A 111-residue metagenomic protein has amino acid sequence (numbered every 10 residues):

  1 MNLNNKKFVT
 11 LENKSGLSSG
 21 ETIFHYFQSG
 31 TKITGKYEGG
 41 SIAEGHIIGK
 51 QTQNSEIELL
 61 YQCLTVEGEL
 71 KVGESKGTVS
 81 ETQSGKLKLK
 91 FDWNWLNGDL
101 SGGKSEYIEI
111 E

Functional and structural regions predicted by a protein language model:
M1-S18, K88-W95: Tryptophan-anchored aromatic micro-motifs
N2-L3, F27-I33, T52-S55, T82-K86 (+1 more regions): Short, solvent-exposed coil/turn segments at beta-strand boundaries
T10, I33-K36, I57-Y61, L87-W93: Short hydrophobic/aromatic-rich beta-strand segments that constitute the beta-sheet cores of beta-sandwich/beta-barrel
S18-I23, I42-I47, L70-K76, K88 (+1 more regions): Short, surface-exposed coil-to-beta transition loops
E21-I23, Q51, N94-E111: Edge beta-strand at a domain terminus
I23-K50: N-terminal glycine/threonine-rich, aromatic-flanked beta-hairpin/loop signature
E38-E44, C63-V66, D92-D99: Short, solvent-exposed aromatic-acidic interface loops
Q51-K88: Mid-chain, well-packed structural core segment of small domains
